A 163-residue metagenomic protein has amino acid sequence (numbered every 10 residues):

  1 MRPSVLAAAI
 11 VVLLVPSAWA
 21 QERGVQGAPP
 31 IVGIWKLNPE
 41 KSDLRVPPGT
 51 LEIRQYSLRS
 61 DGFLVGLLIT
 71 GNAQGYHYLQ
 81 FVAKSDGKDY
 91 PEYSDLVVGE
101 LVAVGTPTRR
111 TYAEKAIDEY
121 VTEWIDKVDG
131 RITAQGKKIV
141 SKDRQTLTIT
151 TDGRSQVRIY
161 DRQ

Functional and structural regions predicted by a protein language model:
M1-S4: Positively charged n-region of N-terminal signal peptides that target proteins for export
A7-P16: Bacterial N-terminal signal peptides
Q21-Q163: Hydrophobic small-molecule pocket/channel-lining residues, especially in calycin-type beta-barrels
